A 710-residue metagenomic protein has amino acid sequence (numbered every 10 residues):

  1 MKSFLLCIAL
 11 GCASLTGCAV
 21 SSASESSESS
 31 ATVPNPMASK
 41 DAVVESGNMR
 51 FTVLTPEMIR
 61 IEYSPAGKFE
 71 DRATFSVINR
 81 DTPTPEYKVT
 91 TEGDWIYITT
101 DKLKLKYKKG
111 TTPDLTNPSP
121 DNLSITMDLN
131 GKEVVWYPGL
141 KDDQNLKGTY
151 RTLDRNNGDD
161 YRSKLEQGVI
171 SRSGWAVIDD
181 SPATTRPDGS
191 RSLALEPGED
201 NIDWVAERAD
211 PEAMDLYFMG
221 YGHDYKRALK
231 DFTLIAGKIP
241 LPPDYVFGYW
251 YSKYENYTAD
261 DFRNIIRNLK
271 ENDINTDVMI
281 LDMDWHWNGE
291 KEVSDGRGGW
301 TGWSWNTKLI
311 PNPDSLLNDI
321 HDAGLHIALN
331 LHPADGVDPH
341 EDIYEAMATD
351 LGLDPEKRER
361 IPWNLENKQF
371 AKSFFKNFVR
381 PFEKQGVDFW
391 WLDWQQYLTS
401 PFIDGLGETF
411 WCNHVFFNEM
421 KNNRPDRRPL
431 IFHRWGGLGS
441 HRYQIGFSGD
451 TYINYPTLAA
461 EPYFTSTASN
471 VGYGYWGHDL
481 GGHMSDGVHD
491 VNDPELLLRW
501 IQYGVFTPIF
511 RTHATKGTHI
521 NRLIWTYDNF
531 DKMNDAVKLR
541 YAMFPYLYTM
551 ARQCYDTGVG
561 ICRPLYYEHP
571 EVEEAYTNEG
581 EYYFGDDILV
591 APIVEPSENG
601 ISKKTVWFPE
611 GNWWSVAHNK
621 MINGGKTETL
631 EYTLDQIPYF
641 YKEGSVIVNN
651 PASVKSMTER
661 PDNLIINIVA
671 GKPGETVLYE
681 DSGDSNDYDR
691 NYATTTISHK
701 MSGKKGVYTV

Functional and structural regions predicted by a protein language model:
C7-S14: Bacterial N-terminal signal peptides
F51, I59-I61, I98-L105, L589-P592 (+1 more regions): Short, well-ordered beta-strand segments enriched in hydrophobic/aromatic residues
L54-G93: A low-complexity, Ser/Thr/Gly/Pro-enriched, surface-exposed linker/loop concept that marks segments flanking
T90-P243, K253-Y254, A259, I266-E271 (+2 more regions): Catalytic and substrate-binding clefts that recognize carbohydrates or anionic sugar/phosphate headgroups
K102, G168, L269, I320 (+4 more regions): Conserved, mostly hydrophobic/aromatic
W136, N275-M533, E568-P570, N578: Aromatic- and carboxylate-enriched substrate-binding clefts and catalytic-loop regions of carbohydrate-active enzymes
F417, G439-G446, A460-E461, A468-H478 (+1 more regions): Catalytic core of carbohydrate-active enzymes
